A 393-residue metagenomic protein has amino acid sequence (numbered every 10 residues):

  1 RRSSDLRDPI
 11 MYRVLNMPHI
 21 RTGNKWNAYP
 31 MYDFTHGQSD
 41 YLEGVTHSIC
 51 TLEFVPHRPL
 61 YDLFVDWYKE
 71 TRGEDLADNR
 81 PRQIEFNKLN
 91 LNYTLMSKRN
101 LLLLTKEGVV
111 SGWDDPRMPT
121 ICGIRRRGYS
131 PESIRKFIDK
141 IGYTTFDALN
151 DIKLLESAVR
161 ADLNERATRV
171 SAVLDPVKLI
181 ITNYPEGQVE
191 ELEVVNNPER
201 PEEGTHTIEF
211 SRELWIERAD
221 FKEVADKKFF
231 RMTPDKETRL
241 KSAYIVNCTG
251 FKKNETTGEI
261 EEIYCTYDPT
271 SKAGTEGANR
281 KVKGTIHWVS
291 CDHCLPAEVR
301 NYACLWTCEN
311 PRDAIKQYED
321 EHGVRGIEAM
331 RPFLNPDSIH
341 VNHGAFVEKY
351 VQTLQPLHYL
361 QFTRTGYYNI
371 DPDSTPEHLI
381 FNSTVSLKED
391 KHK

Functional and structural regions predicted by a protein language model:
R1-L101, V159, T168, D175-K272: Active-site cores that bind ATP or allylic diphosphates and position pyrophosphate for catalysis
T22-N24, M118-I121, L354: Short hydrophobic "helix-edge" motifs at membrane interfaces and signal-peptide entry regions
H36-T46, N79-R82, N100-L104, S111-M118 (+1 more regions): Short acidic (Asp/Glu) and glycine-rich catalytic loops that position anionic groups and cofactors
V109-S211: Extended, domain-scale alpha-helical bundle/helix-rich regions
R125, S133, P296-Q361: Non-catalytic interaction/regulatory segments
I134, C248, I370: Residue-level signal for inorganic ion chemistry
R239, Y244-E328: C-terminal, non-catalytic macromolecule-binding modules
Y302-A303, M330, Y350-V351, L357-T365 (+1 more regions): Auxiliary tRNA-acceptor-end handling modules of aminoacyl-tRNA synthetases
